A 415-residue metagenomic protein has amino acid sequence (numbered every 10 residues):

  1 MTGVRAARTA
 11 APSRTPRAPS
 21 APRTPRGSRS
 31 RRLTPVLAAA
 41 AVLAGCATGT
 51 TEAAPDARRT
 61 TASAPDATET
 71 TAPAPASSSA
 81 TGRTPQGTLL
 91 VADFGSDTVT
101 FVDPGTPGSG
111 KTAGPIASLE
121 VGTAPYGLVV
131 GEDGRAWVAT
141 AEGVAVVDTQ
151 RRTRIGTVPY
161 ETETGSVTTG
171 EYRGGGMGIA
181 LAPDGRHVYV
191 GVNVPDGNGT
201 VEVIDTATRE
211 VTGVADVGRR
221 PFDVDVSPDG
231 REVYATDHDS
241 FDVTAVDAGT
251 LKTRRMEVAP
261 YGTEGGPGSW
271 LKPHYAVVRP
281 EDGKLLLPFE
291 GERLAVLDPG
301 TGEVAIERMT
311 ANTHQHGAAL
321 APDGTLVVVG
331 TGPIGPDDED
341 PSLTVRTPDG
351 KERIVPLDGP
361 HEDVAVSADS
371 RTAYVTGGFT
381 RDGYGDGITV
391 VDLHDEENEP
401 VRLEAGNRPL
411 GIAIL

Functional and structural regions predicted by a protein language model:
M1-T71: Secretory targeting and sorting signals
G3, C46-L415: Predominantly soluble domains enriched in secretory-pathway, periplasmic, or organellar proteins
